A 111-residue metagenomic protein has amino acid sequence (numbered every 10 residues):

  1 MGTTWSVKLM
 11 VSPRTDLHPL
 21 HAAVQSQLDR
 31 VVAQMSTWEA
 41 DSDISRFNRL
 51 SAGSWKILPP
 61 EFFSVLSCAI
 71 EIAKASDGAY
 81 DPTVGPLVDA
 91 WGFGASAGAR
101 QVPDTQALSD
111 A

Functional and structural regions predicted by a protein language model:
M1-A111: A contiguous, well-ordered beta/alpha segment that forms the leading edge of an enzyme domain
